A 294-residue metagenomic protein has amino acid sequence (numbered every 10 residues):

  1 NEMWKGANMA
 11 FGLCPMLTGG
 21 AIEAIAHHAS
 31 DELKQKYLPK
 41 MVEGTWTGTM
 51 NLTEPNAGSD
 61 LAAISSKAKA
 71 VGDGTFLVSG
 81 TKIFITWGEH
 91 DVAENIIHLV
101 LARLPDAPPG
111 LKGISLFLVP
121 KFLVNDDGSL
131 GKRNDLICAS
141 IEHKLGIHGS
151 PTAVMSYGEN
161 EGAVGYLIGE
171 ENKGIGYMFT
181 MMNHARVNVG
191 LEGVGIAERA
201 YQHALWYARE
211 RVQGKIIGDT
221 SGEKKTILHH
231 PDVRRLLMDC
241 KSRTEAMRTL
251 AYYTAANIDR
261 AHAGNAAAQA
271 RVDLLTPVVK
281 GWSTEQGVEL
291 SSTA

Functional and structural regions predicted by a protein language model:
N1-L13, L52-N56, T81-K82, W87-H90 (+2 more regions): Active-site beta-strand/loop segments that form the cofactor-binding cradle of oxidoreductase flavoproteins
N1-Q35, P39, E43, A93-I97 (+3 more regions): Internal helix-loop-helix
E43-L52: A short, Trp-centered hydrophobic/proline-enriched beta-strand micro-motif
A68-K69: A structural signal for short hydrophobic beta-strand segments in well-ordered beta-sheet cores
T75, S79-R133: A short core secondary-structure module
F84, L123-A139, K144, P151-A185 (+1 more regions): A glycine-rich, basic-preceded beta-loop-alpha segment at the flavin cofactor/substrate interface of flavin-utilizing
I147, Y253, A263-A266, A270-A294: Alpha-helix capping/hinge segments and adjacent helical runs
R186-A261: Extended amphipathic alpha-helical segments enriched in small hydrophobics
